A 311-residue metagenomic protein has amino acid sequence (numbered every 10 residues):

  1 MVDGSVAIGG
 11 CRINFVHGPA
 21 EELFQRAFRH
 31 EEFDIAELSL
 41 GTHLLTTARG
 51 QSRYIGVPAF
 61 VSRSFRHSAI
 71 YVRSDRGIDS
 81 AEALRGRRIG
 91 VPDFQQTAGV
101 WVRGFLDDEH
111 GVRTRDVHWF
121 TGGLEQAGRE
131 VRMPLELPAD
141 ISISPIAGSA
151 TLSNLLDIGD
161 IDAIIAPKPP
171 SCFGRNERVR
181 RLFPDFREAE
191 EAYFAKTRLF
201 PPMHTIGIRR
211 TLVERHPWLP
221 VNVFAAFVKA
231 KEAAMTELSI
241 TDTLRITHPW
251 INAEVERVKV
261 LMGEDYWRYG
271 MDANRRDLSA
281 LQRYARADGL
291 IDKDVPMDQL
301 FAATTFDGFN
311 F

Functional and structural regions predicted by a protein language model:
M1-G128: Short, glycine-/small- and polar/acidic-enriched structural segments that line small-molecule recognition paths
N14-R26, D79, V117-D157, P296-F306: Short helix-initiation/N-cap motifs at beta->coil->alpha
Q51-R53, R178-F183, D307-N310: Short low-complexity, flexible loop/linker segments enriched in glycine and/or proline with clustered acidic
E130-S239: Pocket-lining segment of extracytoplasmic ligand-binding domains
G207, L212-A287: Secondary-structure end/capping motifs
G270-F311: Long, low-complexity C-terminal extensions of enzymes
